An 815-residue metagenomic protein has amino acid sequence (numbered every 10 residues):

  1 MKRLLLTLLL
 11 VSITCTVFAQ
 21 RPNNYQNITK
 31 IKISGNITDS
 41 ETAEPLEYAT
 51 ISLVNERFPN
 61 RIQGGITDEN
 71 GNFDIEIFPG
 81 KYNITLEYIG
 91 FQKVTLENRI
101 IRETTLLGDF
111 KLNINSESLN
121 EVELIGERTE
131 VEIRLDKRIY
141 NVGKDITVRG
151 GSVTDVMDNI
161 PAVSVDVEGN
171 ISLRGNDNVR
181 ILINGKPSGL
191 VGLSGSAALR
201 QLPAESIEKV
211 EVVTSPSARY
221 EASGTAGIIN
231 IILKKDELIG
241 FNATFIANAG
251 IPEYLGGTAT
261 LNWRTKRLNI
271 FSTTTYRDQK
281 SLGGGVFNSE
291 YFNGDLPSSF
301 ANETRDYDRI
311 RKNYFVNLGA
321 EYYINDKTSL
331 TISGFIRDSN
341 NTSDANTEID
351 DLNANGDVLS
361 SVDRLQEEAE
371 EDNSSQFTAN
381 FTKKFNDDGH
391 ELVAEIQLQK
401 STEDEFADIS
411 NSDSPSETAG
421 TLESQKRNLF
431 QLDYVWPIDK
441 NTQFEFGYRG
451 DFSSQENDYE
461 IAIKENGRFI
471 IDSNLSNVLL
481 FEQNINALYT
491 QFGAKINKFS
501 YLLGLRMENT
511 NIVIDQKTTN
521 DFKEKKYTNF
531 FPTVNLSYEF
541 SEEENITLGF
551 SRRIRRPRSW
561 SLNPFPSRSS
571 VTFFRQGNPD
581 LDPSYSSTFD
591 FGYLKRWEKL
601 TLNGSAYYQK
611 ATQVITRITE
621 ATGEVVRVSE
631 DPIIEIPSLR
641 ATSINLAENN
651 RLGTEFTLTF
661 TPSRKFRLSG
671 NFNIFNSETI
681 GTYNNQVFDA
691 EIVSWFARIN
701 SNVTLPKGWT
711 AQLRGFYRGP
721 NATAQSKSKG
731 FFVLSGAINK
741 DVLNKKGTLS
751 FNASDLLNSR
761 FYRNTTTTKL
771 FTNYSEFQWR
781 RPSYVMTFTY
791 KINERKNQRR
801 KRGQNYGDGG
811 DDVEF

Functional and structural regions predicted by a protein language model:
Y25, T38, T50-V54, E87-I89 (+4 more regions): Short, acidic, small-residue-rich periplasmic hinge/interaction motif at the N-terminus of Gram-negative outer-membrane
E56-N72: Short, acidic Ser/Thr/Gly-rich low-complexity loop/linker segments typical of extracellular and cell-surface proteins
E76, V153, N159, K186-T214: Short acidic/polar hinge/loop motifs at secondary-structure boundaries that mediate gating or recognition
G108-K111, V153-T154, G195-A198, V212 (+2 more regions): N-terminal periplasmic accessory domains that precede and gate Gram-negative outer-membrane beta-barrel machines
G227, I231-F245, N313-G319, L330 (+11 more regions): Surface-exposed extracellular loop regions of Gram-negative outer-membrane beta-barrel proteins
E253-S281, P297-A345, N373-S375, V534: Transmembrane beta-barrel wall of Gram-negative outer-membrane proteins
T402, N511-V513, E542-T588, Y608-I636 (+2 more regions): Surface-exposed extracellular loop regions of Gram-negative outer-membrane beta-barrel proteins, predominantly
T418, R427-Q431, D472-N477, E482 (+6 more regions): Outer membrane beta-barrel strand-and-loop segments of large Gram-negative receptors, especially TonB-dependent
